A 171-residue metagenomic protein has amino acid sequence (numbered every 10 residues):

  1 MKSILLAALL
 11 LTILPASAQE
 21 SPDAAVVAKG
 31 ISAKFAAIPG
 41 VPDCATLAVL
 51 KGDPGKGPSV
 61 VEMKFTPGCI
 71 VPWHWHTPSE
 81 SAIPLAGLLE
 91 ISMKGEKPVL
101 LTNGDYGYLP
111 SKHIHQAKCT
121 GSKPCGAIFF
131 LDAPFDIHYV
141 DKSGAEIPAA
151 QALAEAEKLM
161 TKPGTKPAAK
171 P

Functional and structural regions predicted by a protein language model:
I4-I13: Sec-dependent N-terminal signal peptides
A18-G57, K142-P171: A short, N-terminal "cap"/entry segment at the start of jelly-roll beta-barrel domains of the cupin/DSBH fold
V41-P42, P54-K56, W75, I83 (+2 more regions): Extracellular/periplasmic catalytic domains that process cell-envelope and extracellular macromolecules
L47-V49, V60-E62, S81, P98 (+2 more regions): Conserved hydrophobic/aromatic beta-strand scaffold that supports enzyme active sites
D53-G55, K94-K112: Short acidic-glycine-tyrosine-enriched beta hairpin
S59-H76, P110-K112: Conserved short histidine dyad/triad with adjacent acidic residue
T66-C69, H76-G95: Glycine- and acidic-residue-biased ligand/ion/polar-headgroup-sensing regions
S111-D136: Ligand-binding loop in jelly-roll beta-barrel domains
